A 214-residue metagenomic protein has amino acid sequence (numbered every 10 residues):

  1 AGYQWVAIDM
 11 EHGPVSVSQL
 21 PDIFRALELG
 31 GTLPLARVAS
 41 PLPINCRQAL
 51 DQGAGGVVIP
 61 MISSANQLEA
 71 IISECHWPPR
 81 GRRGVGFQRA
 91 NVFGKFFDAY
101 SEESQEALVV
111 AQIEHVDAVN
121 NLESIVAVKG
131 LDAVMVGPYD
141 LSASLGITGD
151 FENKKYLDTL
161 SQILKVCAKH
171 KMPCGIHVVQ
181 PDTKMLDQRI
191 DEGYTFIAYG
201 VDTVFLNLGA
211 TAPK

Functional and structural regions predicted by a protein language model:
A1-K214: Expand to "…catalyze enediolate/carbanion chemistry for C-C bond making/breaking, isomerization, decarboxylation
